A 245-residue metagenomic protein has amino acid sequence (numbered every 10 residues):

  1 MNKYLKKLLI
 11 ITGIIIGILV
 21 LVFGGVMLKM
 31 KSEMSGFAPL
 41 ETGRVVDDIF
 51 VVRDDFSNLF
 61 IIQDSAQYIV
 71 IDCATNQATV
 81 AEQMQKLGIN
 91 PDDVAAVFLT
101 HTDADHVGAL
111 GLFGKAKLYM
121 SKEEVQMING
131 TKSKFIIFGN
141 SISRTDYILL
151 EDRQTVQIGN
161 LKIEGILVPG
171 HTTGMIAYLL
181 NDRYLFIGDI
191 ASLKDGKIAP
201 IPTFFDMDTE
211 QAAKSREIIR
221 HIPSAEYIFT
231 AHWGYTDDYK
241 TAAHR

Functional and structural regions predicted by a protein language model:
N2-A66: Zn-dependent metallo-beta-lactamase
K6, E82-M84, A109-L112, T131-S133 (+3 more regions): Short amphipathic alpha-helical segments
A38-K86, A177-S192: Conserved beta-strand hairpin/beta-sheet module of binuclear metal-dependent hydrolase folds, prominently
E41-I49, F135-F138, G159-L161: Short Pro/Gly-enriched beta-strand edge/turn motifs at strand-loop
S65-Q67, G111-K117, L180-R183, P223-S224: Short glycine/proline-enriched coil/turn segments at helix->beta-strand junctions
I71, M120-K122, I128, I187-G188 (+1 more regions): Hydrophobic residues in well-ordered beta-strands that form the structural core
Q77-T155: Active-site HxH/HxHxD metal-binding segment of metal-dependent hydrolases
K162-P169, T173-A242: Metallo-beta-lactamase
